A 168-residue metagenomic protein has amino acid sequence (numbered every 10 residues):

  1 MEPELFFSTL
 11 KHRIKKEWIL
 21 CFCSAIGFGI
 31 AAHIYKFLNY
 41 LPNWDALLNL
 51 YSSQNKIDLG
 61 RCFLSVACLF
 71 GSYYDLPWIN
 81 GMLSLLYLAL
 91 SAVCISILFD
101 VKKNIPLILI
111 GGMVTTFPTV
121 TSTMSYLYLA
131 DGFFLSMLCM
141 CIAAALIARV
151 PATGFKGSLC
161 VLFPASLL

Functional and structural regions predicted by a protein language model:
M1-R13: Short, Lys/Arg-rich, polar N-terminal cytosolic tail immediately upstream of the first transmembrane signal-anchor
R13-L41: Transmembrane signal-anchor helices characteristic of membrane glycosylation enzymes that use polyprenol
W18-L20, N55, D100-I110, G154-L159: Membrane-interfacial loop-to-transmembrane alpha-helix junctions, especially the N-terminal start
A31-N49, N55-A67: Extracytoplasmic catalytic/substrate-binding loops of multi-pass membrane glycan-assembly enzymes
N55-W78, M82-Y87: Short hydrophobic/aromatic helix or loop-helix immediately within or flanking a transmembrane segment in polytopic
I57-R61, S84-Y87, I105-P151: Membrane-interface micro-motifs in multi-pass membrane enzymes
A92-I97, M140-R149, A165: Hydrophobic transmembrane alpha-helices
K156-L168: Membrane-interface alpha helices of multi-pass inner-membrane proteins
